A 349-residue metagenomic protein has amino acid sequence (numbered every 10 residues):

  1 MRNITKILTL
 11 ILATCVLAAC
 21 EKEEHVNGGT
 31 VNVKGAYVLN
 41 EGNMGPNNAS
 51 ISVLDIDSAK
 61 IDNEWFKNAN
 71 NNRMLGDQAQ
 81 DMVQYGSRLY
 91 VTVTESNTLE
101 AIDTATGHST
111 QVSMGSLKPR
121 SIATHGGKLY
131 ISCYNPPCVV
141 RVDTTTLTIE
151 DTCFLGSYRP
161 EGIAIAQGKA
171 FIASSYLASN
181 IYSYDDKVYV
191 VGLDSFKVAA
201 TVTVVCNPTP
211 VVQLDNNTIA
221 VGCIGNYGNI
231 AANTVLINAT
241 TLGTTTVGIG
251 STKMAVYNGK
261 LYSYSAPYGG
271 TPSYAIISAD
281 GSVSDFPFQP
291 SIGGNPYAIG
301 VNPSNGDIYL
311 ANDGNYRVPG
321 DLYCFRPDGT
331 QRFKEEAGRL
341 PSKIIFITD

Functional and structural regions predicted by a protein language model:
M1-L8: Bacterial N-terminal signal peptides that target proteins for export
V16-A19: C-terminal motif of bacterial Sec signal peptides marking the signal peptidase cleavage site
E21-D349: Predominantly soluble domains enriched in secretory-pathway, periplasmic, or organellar proteins
